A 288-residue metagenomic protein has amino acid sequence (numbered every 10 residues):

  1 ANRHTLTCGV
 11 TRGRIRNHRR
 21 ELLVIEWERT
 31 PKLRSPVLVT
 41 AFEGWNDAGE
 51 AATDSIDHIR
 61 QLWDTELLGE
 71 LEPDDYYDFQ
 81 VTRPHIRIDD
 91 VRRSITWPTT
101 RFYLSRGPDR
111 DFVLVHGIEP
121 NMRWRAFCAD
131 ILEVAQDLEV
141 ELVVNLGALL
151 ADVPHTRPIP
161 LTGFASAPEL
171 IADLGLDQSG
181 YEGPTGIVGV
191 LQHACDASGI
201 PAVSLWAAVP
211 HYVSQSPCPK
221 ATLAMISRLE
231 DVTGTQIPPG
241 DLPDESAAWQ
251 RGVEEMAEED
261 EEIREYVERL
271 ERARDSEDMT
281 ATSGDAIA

Functional and structural regions predicted by a protein language model:
N2-H4, N17-H18: Intrinsic-disorder-associated, low-complexity terminal segments enriched in Asp/Asn/His/Tyr and depleted of Lys/Arg
R19-G117: N-terminal short beta-loop-beta anion/metal-coordinating cradle
T40-A41, H116-G117, N145-G147, W206-A208: Short beta-strand segments
F42-N46, V115-W124, L174-E182, Y212-S216: Flexible, glycine/proline-enriched loop segments at strand-loop-helix junctions that form or flank small-ligand binding
R110, I118-E169, L191: Internal, conserved structured core segments that host functional sites
D152-V232, Q236: Catalytic cores of processing enzymes, dominated by hydrolases/peptidases, characterized by acidic/His-rich
V213-A288: A conserved C-terminal secondary-structure "cap"
